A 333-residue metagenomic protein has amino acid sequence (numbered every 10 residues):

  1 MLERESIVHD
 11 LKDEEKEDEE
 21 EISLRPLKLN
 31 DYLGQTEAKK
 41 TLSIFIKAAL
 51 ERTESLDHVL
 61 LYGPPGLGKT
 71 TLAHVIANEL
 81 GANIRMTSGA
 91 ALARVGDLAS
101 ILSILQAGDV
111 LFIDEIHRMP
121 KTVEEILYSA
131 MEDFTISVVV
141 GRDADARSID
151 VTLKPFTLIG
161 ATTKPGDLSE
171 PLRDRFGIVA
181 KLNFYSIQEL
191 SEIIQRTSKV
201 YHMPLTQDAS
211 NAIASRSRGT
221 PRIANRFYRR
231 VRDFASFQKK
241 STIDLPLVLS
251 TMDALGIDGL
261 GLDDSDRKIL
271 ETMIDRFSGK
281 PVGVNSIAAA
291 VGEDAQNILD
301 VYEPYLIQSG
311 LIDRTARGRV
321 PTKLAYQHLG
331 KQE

Functional and structural regions predicted by a protein language model:
E17-Y62, A99, S103, D208 (+1 more regions): Pre-Walker A (pre-P-loop) alpha-helix and adjacent loop at the N terminus of AAA/AAA+ ATPase modules, a conserved
K47-G89, I101-A107, Y128, T163: Walker A/P-loop
I76, V95, D109-V139, P165-R175: Conserved AAA+/SF3 P-loop NTPase catalytic/coupling segment centered on the Walker-B
R142-G160: AAA+/SF3 P-loop NTPase mechanochemical coupling elements
D167-V200, P204-S215, N225-R226: Conserved AAA+ ATPase core "coupling" helix
T206-Q207, S217-R232, S241-D244, L262-D264 (+2 more regions): The conserved phosphate-sensing helix
S210, Y228, D233-G256, D266 (+1 more regions): Conserved C-terminal helix/linker of AAA+ ATPases
M273-E333: Terminal-proximal interaction/regulatory segments of ATP-powered molecular machines
